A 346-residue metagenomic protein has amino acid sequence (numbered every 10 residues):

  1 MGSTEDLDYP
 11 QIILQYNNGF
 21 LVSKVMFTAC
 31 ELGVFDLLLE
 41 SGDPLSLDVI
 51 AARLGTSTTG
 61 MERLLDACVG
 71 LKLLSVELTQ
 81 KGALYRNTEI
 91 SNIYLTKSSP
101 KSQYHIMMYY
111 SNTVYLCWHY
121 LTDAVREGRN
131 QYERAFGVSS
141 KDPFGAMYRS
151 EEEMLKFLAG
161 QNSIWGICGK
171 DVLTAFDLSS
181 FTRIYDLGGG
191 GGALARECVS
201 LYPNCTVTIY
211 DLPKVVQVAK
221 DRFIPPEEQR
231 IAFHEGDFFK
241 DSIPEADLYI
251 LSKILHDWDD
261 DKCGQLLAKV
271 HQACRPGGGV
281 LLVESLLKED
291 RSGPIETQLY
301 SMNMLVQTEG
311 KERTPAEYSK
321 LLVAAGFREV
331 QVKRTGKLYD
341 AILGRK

Functional and structural regions predicted by a protein language model:
M1-T79, L178-K346: Alpha-helical subdomain
G2-T4, Y9-R183: Conserved Class I S-adenosyl-L-methionine-dependent methyltransferase catalytic core
